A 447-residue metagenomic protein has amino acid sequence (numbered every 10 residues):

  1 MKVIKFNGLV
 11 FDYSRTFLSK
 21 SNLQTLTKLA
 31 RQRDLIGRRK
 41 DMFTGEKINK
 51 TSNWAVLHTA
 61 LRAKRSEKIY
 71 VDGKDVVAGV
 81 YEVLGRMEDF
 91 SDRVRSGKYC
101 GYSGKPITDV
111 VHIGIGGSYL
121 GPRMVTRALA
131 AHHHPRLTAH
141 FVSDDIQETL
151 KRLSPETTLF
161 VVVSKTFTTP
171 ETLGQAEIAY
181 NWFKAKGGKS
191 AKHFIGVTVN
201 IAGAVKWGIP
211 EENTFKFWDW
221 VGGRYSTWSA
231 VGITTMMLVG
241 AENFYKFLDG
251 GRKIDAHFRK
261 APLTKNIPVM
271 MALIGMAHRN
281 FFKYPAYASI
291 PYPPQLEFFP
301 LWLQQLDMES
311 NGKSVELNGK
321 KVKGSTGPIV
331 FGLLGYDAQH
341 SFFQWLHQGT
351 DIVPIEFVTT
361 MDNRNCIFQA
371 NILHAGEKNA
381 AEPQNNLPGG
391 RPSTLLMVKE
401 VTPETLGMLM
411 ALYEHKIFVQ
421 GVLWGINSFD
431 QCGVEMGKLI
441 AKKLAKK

Functional and structural regions predicted by a protein language model:
M1-S103, C366, N371-N379, N386 (+2 more regions): Extended, charge-enriched "interface" segments that sit outside catalytic cores
S14-S21, R31, D72-R86, G117 (+15 more regions): Catalytic cores of large soluble enzymes that bind and process phosphate-bearing ligands
E67-G79, I107-V111, P135-F141, E156-T168 (+8 more regions): Glycine- and acidic
D89-G97, S103-A261, L439: Glycine-rich phosphate-binding loops that contact phosphosugars or nucleotide phosphates
K151-S154, G349, N385-P388: Short glycine/proline-enriched loop/turn "hinge" motifs that connect secondary-structure elements and lie
W182-C366, G389, M436-K442, K446-K447: Active-site phosphate/pyrophosphate-binding segments
H374-E377, N385-R391, V398-E404, M410-K416: Low-complexity, glycine/alanine/valine/leucine- and proline-rich hydrophobic stretches
M410, L423-K447: C-terminal amphipathic alpha-helical interaction region
